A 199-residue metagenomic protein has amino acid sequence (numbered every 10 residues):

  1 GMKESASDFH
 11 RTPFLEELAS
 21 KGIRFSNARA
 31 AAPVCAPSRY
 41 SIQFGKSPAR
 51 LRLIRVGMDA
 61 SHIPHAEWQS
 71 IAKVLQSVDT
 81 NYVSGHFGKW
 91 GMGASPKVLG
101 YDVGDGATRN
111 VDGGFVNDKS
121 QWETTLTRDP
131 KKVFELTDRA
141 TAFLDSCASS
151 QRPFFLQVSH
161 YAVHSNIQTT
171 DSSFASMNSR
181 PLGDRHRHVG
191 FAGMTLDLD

Functional and structural regions predicted by a protein language model:
G1-D199: Formylglycine-dependent sulfatase
